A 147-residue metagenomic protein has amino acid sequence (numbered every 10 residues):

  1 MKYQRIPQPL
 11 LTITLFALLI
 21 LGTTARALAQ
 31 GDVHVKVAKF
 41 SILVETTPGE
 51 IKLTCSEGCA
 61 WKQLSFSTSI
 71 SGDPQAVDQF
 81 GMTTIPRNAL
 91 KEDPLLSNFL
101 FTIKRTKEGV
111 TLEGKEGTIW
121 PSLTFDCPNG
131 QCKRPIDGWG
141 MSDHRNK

Functional and structural regions predicted by a protein language model:
K2-T14: Bacterial N-terminal signal peptides that target proteins for export
T12-G22: Bacterial N-terminal signal peptides
T24-A29: Sec/Tat signal peptide C-region and signal peptidase I cleavage site
Q30-V33, L64-F99, C127-K147: A low-complexity, Ser/Thr/Gly/Pro-enriched, surface-exposed linker/loop concept that marks segments flanking
G31-K52: Immediate post-signal-peptide N-terminus of mature secreted/exported proteins
K39-I42, Q63, N98-F101, G109-V110: Intrinsic low-complexity tandem-repeat regions in disordered proteins
T46-P48, C55-C59, F66-G72, G81 (+4 more regions): A mature extracytoplasmic/lumenal domain signature
W120-S122: Extended, beta-strand-rich, solvent-exposed assembly scaffolds of outer structural proteins
